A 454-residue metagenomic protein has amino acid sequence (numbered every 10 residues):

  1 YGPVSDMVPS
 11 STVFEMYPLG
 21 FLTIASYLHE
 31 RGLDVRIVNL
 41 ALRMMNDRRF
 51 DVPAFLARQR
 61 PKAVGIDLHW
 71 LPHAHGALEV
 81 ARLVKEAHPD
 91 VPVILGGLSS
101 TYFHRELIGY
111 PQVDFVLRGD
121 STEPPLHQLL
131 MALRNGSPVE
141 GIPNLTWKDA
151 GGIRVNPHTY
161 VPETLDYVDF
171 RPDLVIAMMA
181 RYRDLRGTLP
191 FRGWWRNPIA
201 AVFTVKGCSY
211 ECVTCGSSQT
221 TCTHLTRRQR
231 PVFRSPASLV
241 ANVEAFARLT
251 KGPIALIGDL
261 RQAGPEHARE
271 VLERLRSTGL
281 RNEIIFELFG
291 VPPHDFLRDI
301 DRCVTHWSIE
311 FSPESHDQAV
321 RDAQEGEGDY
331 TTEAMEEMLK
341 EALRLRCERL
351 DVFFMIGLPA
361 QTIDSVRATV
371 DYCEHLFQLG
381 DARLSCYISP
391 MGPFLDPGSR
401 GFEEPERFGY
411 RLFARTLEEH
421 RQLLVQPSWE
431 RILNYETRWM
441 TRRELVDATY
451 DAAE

Functional and structural regions predicted by a protein language model:
Y1-S11, N144-Y160, R186, D364-E454: C-terminal accessory regions of radical SAM enzymes
Y1-S5, K148-T204: N-terminal [4Fe-4S]-dependent radical SAM core
Y1-T23, Y27, R31: A short, flexible N-terminal coil/short beta segment enriched in small residues
I24-I37, A87-P89, P111, F246-K251 (+5 more regions): A structural motif corresponding to the C-terminal end of an alpha-helix and its immediate exit/capping segment
Y27, R36-T164, G398: Glycine-rich beta-alpha loop elements in corrinoid/cobalamin-binding modules across cobalamin-dependent enzymes
D47-P53, H267-R276, Q361-G380: Short, electropositive alpha-helical surface patch
A63-I66, I94, V240, A247-I257 (+3 more regions): Conserved C-terminal portion of the radical SAM core fold that forms the substrate/S-adenosylmethionine-binding
V175-R346: Radical SAM [4Fe-4S] cluster-binding motif and immediate context
